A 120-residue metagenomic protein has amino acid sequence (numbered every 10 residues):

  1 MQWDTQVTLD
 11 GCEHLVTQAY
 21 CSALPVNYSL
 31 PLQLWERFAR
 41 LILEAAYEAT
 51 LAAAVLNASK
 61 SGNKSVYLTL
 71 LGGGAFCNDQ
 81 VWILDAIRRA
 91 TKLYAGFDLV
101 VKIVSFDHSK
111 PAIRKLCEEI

Functional and structural regions predicted by a protein language model:
M1-V66, L71-I120: Macrodomain-like recognition of ADP-ribose-binding/processing modules
